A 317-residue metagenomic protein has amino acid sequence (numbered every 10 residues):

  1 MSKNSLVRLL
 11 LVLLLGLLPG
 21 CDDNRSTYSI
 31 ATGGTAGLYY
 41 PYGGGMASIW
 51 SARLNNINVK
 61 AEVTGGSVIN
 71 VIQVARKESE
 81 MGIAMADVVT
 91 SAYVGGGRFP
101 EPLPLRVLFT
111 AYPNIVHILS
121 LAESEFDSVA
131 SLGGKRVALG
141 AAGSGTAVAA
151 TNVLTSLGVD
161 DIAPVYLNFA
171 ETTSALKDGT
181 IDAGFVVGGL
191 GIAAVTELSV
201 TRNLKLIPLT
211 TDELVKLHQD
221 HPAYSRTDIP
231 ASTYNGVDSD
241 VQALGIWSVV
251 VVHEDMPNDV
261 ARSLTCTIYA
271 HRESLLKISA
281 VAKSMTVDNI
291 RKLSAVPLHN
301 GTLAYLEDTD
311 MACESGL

Functional and structural regions predicted by a protein language model:
K3-V12: Sec-dependent signal peptide recognition, specifically the positively charged N-region followed immediately by
L17-G20: C-terminal motif of bacterial Sec signal peptides marking the signal peptidase cleavage site
R25, L54-N56, G66-I69, R76 (+6 more regions): Extracytoplasmic
R25-R53, I57-K60, N114-D178, K292 (+1 more regions): Bilobed "Venus flytrap"/periplasmic-binding protein-like clamshell domains and structurally analogous long
P41-A75, M81, V237-D238: Extracytoplasmic small-molecule ligand-binding "clamshell" domains of the periplasmic binding protein/Venus flytrap
R76-P113, E123, G189-I192: Acidic, polar ligand-binding/catalytic clefts
A86-V88, G95-G97, S124, D160-V251 (+1 more regions): Pocket-lining segment of extracytoplasmic ligand-binding domains
E171, K177-G179, G188-L206, K216-A223 (+2 more regions): An extracytoplasmic/periplasmic, membrane-proximal ligand-sensing/linker region
